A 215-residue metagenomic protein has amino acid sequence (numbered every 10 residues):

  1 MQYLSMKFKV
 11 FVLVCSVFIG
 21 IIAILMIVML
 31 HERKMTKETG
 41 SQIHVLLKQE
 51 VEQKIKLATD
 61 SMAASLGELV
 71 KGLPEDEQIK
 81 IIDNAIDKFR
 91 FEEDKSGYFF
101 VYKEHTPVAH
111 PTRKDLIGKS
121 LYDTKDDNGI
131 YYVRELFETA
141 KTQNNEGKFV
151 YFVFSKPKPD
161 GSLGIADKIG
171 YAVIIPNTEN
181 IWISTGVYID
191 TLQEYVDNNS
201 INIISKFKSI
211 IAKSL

Functional and structural regions predicted by a protein language model:
L4-M35, A212-L215: Extreme N-terminal signal-anchor transmembrane helix of membrane signaling/transducer proteins, especially in bacteria
M29-K54: Amphipathic alpha-helical segments and their boundaries
V45, Q49-N84, R113-I117, L192-D197: Extracellular/periplasmic ligand-binding regions of membrane signal-transduction receptors
S61-S65, D83-S162: Extracytoplasmic ligand-binding sensor domains of the Cache superfamily
S162-L163, A172: Charged, composition-biased interaction segments
K168-T178, G186: A short, hydrophobic, proline-anchored segment that marks a local hinge/packing element in signaling and regulatory
T191-L215: Membrane-interface helix-start motif
